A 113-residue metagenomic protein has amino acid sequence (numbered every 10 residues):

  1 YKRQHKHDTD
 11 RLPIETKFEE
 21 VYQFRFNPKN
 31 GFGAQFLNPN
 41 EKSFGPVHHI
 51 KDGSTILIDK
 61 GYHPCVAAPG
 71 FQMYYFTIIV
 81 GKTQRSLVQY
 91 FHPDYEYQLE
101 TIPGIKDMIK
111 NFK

Functional and structural regions predicted by a protein language model:
Y1: Conserved small/polar residues in nucleotide/adenosyl-binding loops
P13-K17: Gly/Ser/Thr-rich active-site loops/lids in small-molecule metabolic enzymes that frequently grip phosphoryl groups
Q23-F24, A34-F36, P64-P69, Y75-T77: Short beta-strand His + acidic residue motifs that chelate non-heme Fe in jelly-roll/DSBH and cupin folds
F24-D52: A short beta-strand-loop-beta hairpin characteristic of the jelly-roll/cupin
K29, Y62-H63, V80-T83: Short, glycine-/Ser/Thr-/acidic-enriched flexible segments
I50-G70: Conserved metal-binding segment of the jelly-roll/cupin
F76-K113: Double-stranded beta-helix
